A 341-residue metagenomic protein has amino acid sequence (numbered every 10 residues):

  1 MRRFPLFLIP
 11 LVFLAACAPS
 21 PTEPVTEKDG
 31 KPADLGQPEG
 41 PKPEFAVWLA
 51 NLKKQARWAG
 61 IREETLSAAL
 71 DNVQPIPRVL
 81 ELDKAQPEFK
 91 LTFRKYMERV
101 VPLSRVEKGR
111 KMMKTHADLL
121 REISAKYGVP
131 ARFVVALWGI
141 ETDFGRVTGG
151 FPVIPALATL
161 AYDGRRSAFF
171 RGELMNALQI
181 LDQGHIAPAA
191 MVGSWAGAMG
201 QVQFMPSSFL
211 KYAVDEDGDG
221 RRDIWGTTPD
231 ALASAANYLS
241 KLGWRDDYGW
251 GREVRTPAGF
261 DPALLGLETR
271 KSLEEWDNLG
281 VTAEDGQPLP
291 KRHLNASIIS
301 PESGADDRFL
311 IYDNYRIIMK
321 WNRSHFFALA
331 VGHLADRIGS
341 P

Functional and structural regions predicted by a protein language model:
L14-A16: C-terminal motif of bacterial Sec signal peptides marking the signal peptidase cleavage site
A18-P21: Bacterial signal peptide processing site
A46-L66, S104-I140, G150, T159-A168: Export/targeting segments at the very N-terminus of extracytoplasmic proteins
A56, T65-P77, G128-G145, A177-I180 (+1 more regions): Short, functionally critical alpha-helical segments immediately adjacent to catalytic or ligand/cofactor-binding
N72-I123: Signal peptide-directed extracytoplasmic domains
P75-L82, T142-F151, D163-S167, Q183-A189 (+2 more regions): Secretory-pathway/luminal and periplasmic proteins that interact with or process carbohydrate-rich
P188, V192-S297, P301-S303: Flexible, glycine-rich surface segments
H293-P341: C-terminal functional modules
